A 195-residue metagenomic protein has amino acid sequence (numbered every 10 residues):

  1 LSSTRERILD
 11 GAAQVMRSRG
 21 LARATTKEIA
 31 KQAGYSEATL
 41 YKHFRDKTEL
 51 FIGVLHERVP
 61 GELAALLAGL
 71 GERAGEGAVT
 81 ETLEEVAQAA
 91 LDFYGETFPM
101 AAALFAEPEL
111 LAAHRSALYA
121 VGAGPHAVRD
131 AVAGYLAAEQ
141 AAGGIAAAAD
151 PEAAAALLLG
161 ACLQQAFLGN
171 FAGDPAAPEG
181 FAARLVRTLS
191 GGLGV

Functional and structural regions predicted by a protein language model:
L1-Q32, R45, E49, A74: Basic, helix-initiating cap at the start of DNA-binding domains
D10, T80-A102, E152, A156 (+1 more regions): Amphipathic alpha-helical segments that line or abut small-molecule/effector binding pockets and mediate allosteric
K31, Y41-R45, G53, E57: Base-recognition residues in the alpha-helical recognition helix of bacterial helix-turn-helix
A38: Key DNA-contact positions within bacterial/archaeal DNA-binding proteins
F44, L104-A112, G160: Short helix-capping/turn signature of helix-turn-helix
L55-V86: Amphipathic alpha-helical linker/stalk segments
E81, G95-A103, A112-A142, E152-A156: Amphipathic alpha-helical packing segments from all-alpha helical-bundle domains
A103, G122, H126, Q140-R187: Hydrophobic/aromatic-rich alpha-helical bundle segments in the mid-to-C-terminal region
